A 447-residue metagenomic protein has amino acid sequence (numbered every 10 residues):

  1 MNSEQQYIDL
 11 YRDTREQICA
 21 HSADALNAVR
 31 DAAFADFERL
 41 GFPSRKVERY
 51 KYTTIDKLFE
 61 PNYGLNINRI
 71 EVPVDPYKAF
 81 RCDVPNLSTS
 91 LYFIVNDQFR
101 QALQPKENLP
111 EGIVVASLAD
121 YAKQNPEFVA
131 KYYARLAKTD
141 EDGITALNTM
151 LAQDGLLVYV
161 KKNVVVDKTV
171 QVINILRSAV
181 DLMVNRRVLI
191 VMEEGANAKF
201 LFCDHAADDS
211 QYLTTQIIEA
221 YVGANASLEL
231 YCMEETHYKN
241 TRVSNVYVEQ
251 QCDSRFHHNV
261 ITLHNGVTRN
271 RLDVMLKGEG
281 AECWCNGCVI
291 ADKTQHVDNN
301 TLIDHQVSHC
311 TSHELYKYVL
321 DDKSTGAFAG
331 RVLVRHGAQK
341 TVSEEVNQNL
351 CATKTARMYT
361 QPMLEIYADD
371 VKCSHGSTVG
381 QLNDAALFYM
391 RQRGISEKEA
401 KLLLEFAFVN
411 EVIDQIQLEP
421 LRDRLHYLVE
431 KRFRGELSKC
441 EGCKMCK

Functional and structural regions predicted by a protein language model:
M1-I217, N225-S227: Short, low-to-moderate order helix/coil transition modules at the start of elongated helical scaffolds
E111, Y121-I395, V409, I413-K447: Conserved beta-strand/loop scaffold segments within soluble protein domains that form the structured core and edges
